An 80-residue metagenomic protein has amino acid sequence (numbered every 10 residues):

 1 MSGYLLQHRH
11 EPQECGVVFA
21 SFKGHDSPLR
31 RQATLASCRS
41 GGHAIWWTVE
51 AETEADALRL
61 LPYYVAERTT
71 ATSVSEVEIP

Functional and structural regions predicted by a protein language model:
M1-P80: Conserved, structured core segments of small domains
